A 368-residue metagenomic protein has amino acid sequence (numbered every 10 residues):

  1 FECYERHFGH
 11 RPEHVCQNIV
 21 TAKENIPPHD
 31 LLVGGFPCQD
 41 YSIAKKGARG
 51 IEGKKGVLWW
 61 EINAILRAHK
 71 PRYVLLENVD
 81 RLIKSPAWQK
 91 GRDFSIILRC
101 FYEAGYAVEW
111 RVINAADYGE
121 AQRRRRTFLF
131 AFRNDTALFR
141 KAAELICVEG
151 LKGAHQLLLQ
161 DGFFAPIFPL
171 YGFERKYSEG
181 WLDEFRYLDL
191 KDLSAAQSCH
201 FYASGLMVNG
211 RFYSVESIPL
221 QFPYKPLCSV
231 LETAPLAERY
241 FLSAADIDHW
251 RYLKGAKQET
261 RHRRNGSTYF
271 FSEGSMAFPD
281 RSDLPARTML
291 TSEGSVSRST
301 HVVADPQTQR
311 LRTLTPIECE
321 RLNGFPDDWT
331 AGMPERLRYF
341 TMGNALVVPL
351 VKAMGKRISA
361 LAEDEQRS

Functional and structural regions predicted by a protein language model:
Y4-E5: Conserved SAM-binding loop
H10-Q17: Conserved SAM-binding strand-loop segment of SAM-dependent methyltransferases
Q17, V33-G34, L76, T291: Redox-cofactor binding/interface segments in oxidoreductases and associated redox assembly factors
A22-H29, Q39-M276: Class I S-adenosyl-L-methionine
P37-Y41, P71, G294-S295, D327-D328: Short connector loops/turns at beta-strand edges and beta->alpha or beta->beta junctions
H200-S368: C-terminal target-recognition/interaction regions appended to catalytic cores
